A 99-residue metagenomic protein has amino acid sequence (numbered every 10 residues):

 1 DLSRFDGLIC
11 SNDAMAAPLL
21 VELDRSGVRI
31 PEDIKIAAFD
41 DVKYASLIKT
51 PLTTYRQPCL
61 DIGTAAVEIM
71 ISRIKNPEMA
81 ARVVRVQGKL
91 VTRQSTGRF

Functional and structural regions predicted by a protein language model:
L2-F99: Flexible loop/turn connectors
